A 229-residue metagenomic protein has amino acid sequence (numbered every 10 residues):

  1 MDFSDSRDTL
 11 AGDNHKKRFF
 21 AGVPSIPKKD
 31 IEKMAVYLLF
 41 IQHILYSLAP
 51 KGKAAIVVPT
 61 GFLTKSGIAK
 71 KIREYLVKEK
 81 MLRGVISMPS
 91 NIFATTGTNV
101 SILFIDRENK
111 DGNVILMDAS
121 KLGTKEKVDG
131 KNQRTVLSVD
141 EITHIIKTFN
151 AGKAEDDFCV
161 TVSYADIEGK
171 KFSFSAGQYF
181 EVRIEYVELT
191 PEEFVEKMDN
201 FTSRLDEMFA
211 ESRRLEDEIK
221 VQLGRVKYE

Functional and structural regions predicted by a protein language model:
M1-Y228: A conserved structural/catalytic subdomain of Rossmann-like adenosyl-cofactor enzymes
